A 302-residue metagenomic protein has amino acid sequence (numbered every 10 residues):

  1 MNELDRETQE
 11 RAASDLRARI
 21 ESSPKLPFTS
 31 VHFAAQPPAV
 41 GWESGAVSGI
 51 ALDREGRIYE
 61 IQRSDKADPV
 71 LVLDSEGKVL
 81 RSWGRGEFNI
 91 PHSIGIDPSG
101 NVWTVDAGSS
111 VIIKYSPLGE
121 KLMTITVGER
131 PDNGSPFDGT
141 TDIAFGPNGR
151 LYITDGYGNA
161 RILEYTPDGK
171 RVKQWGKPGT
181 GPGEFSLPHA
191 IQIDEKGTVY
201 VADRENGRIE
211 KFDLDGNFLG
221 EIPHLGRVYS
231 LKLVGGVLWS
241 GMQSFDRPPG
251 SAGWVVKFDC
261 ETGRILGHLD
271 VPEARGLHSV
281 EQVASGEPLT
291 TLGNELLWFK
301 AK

Functional and structural regions predicted by a protein language model:
N2-K302: Eukaryotic scaffold repeat domains enriched in small/polar residues
